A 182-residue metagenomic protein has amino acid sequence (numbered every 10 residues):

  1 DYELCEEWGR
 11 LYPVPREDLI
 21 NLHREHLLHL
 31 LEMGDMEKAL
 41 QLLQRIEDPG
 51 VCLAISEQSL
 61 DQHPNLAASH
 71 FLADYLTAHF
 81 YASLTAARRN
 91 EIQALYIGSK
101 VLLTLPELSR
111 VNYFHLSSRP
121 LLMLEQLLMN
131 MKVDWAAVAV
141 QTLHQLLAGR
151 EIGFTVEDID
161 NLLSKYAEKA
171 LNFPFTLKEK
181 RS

Functional and structural regions predicted by a protein language model:
D1-S182: Flexible low-complexity scaffold tracts in large eukaryotic assembly proteins
